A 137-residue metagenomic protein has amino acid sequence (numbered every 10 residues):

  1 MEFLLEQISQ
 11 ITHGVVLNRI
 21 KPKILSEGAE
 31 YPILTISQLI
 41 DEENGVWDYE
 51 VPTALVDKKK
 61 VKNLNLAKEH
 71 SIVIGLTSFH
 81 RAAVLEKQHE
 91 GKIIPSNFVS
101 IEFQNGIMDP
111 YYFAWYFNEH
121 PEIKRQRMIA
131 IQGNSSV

Functional and structural regions predicted by a protein language model:
M1-P22: Non-catalytic DNA-recognition/assembly elements of restriction-modification systems
M1-Q7, V99-P110, K124, S136-V137: Proline-centric
N18-S26, D48-Y49, M128-A130: Short coil/turn segments at secondary-structure boundaries
K23, Q88-H89, S135-V137: Short proline/glycine-enriched turn/loop segments at secondary-structure junctions
Q38-T53: Short, basic/aromatic beta-hairpin or loop at an interaction surface
V56-L64, E69-H120: A short beta-sheet element
E119-V137: Specificity-determining recognition surfaces
